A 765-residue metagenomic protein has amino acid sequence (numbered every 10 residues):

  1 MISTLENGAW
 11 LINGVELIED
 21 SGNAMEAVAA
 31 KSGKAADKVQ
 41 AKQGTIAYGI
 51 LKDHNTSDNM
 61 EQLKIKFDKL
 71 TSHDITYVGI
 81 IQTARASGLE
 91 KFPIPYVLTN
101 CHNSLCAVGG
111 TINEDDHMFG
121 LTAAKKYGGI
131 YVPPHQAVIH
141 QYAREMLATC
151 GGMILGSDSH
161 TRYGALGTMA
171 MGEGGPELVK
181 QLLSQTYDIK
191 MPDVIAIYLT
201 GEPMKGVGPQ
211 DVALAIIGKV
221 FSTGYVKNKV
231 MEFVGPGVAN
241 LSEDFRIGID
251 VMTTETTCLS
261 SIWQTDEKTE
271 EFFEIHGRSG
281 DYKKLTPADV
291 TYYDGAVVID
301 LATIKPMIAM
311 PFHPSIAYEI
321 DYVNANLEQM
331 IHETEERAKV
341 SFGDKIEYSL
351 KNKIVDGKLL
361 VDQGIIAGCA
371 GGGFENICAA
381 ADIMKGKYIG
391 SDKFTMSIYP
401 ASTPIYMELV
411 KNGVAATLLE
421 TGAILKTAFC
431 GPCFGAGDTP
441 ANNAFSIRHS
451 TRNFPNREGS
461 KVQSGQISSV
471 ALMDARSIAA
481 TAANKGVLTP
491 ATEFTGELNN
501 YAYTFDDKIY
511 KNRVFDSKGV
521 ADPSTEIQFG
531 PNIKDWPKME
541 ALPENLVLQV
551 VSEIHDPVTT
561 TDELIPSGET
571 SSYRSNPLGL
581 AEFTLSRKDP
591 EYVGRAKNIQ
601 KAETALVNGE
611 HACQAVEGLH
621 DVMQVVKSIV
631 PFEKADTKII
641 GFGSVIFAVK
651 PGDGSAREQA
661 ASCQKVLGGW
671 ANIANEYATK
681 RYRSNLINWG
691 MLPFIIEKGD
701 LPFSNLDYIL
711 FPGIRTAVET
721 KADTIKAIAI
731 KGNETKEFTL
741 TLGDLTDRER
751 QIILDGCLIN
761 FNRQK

Functional and structural regions predicted by a protein language model:
M1-K765: Fe-S-dependent hydro-lyases/dehydratases of central metabolism
